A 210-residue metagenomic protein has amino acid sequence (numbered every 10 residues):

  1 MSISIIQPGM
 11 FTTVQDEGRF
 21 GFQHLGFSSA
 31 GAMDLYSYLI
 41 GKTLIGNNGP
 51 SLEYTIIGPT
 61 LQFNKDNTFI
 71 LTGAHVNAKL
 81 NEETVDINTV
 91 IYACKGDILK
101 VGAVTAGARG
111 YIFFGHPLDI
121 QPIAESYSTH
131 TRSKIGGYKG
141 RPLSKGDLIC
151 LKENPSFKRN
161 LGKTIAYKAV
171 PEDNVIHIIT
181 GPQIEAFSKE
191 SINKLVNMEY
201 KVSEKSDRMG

Functional and structural regions predicted by a protein language model:
M1-G210: Conserved "landmark" site that anchors the functional core of diverse proteins
